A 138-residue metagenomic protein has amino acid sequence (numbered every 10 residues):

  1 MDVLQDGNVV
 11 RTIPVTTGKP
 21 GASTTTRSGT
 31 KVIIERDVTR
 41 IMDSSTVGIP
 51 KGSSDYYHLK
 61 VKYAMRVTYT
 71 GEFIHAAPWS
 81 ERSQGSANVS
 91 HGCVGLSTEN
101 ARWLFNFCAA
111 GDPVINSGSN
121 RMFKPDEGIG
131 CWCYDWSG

Functional and structural regions predicted by a protein language model:
M1, I33, M65: Conserved hydrophobic/aromatic pocket- or pore-lining residues that grip, position, or stack substrates in active sites
M1-T30: Cell wall/extracellular polymer interaction/catalysis modules
D2-T12, T39-G52: Short, charged, low-hydrophobicity "junction" segments
Q5-G7, T17, E35-D37, P78 (+1 more regions): A mature extracytoplasmic/lumenal domain signature
T12-I13, V32-E35, H75: Short, conserved beta-strand edge motifs with alternating hydrophobic and charged residues
T25-S28, I41-G138: Exported/periplasmic cell-wall-interacting domains
